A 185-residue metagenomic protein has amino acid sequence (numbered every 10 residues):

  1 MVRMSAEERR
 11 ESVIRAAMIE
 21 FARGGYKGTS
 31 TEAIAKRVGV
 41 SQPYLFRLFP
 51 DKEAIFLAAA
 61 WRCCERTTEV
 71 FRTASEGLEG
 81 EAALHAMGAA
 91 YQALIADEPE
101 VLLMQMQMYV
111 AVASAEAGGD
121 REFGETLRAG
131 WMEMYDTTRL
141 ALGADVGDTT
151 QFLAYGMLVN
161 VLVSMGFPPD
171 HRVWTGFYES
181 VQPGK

Functional and structural regions predicted by a protein language model:
S12, A16, E20-A54, A58: Helix-turn-helix
I14, L57-A60, C64, D120 (+1 more regions): Amphipathic, non-transmembrane alpha-helical scaffold segments
L57-A58, T68, G143: Short, Lys/Arg-enriched C-terminal cap helix and immediately downstream tail that follows
A58-W61, F71-E100: Hydrophobic alpha-helical connector segments
Y91, Q105-Y109, F152-G156: Short alpha-helical scaffolding segments that buttress acidic/His motifs in well-ordered protein cores
A96-G118: Amphipathic alpha-helical segments used for helix-helix packing
E116-K185: Hydrophobic/aromatic-rich alpha-helical bundle segments in the mid-to-C-terminal region
